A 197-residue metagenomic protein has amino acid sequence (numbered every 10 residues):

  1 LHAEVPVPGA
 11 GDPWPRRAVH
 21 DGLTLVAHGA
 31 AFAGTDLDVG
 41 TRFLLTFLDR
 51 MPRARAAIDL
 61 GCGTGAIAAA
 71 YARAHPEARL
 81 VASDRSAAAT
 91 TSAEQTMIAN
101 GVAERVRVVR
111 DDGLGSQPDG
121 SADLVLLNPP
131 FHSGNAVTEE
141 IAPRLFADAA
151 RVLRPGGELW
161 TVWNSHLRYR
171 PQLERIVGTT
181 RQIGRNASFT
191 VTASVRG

Functional and structural regions predicted by a protein language model:
L1-A18, N164-G197: Class I S-adenosyl-L-methionine
L1-A56: SAM-dependent Rossmann-like transferase core, predominantly class I methyltransferases with a strong bias toward
V39-L127: Conserved SAM/SAH cofactor-binding pocket of Class I
A82, T161, Q182: Conserved SAM-binding loop
D84-A88, I141, N164-S165: Short beta->alpha hinge that forms the Motif I/post-I loop of the SAM-binding pocket
L124-A136: A short SAM/SAH-binding and catalytic strip from SAM-dependent methyltransferases
A142-P155: A short glycine-rich, Lys/Arg-flanked "PGG" loop and its adjoining helix->strand segment in the class I
G156-V162: Conserved beta-strand signature within the Rossmann-like core of class I S-adenosyl-L-methionine
